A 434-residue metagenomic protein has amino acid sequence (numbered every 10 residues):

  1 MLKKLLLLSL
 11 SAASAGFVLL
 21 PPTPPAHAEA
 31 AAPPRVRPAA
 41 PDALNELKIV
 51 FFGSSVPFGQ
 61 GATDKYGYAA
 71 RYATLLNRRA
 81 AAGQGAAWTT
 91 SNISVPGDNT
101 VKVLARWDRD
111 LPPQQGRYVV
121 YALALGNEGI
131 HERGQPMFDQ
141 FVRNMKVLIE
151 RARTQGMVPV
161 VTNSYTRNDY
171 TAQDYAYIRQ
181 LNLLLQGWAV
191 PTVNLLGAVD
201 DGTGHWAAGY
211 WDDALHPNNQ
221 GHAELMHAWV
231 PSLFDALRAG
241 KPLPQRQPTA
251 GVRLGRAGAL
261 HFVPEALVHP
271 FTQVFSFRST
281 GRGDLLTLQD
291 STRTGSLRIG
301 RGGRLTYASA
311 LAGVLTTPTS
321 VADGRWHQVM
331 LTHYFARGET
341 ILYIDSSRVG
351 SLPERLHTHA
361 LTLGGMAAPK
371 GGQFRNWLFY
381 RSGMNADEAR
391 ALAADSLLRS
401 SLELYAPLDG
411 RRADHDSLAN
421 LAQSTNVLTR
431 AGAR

Functional and structural regions predicted by a protein language model:
A32-P96, W107-Q115: Serine-esterase "nucleophile elbow" of acetyl-processing enzymes
F51-F52, F58-A62, A81-A82, T100-Q140 (+1 more regions): Oxyanion-hole/transition-state-stabilizing segment in secreted/luminal serine hydrolases and related acyltransferases
E128, T166-L243: Catalytic His-Asp segment of secreted/periplasmic serine-dependent ester chemistry enzymes
P231-G258, E265, S291, R390-R434: Extracytoplasmic low-complexity segments
Q247-T306, G338-E339, G383-A389: Extracellular glycan-recognition modules
Q273, G324-H333, L342: Short tryptophan-centered beta-strand motifs in secreted/extracellular beta-sheet-rich domains of glycan-recognition
T306-Q328: Short, aromatic/His-centered strand-loop micro-motif at the edge of beta-sheets
V349-R375, L397-E403: Flexible glycan-contacting loops in extracellular carbohydrate-active proteins
